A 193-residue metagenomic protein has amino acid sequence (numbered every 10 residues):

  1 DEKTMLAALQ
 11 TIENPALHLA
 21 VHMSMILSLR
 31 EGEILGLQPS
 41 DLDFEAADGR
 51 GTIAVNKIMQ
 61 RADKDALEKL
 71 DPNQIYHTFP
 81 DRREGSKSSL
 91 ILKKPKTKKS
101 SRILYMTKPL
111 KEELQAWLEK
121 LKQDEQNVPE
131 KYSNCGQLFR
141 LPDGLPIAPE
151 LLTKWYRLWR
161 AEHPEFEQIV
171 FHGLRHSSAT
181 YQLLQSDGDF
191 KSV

Functional and structural regions predicted by a protein language model:
D1-E31, L35-L37, A47-R50, K99: Basic, Lys/Arg- and aromatic-enriched nucleic-acid-binding interface segment
T4, L37-K122: Conserved tyrosine-mediated DNA breakage-rejoining catalytic core shared by Y-recombinases
A8, V55, L138-F139, Y156 (+1 more regions): Bulky hydrophobic/aromatic "packing anchor" residues in well-ordered structure
Q10-I12, I91-S101, R140-A148, E165-G173 (+1 more regions): Short, contiguous acidic/charged loop-to-helix segments that flank catalytic cores in large enzymes
L17, G49, S100, S133-C135 (+2 more regions): Exposed loop/turn and edge beta-strand positions of beta-sandwich/beta-sheet ligand-binding modules
H22, I26, G32-E33, L151-L158 (+2 more regions): C-terminal catalytic core of tyrosine-transesterase DNA break-rejoin enzymes
D41-G49, E167, D187-S192: Short, polar N-cap/turn motifs at the start of nucleic acid-interacting alpha helices
L121-N134, F166-E167: Short helix/loop segment immediately N-terminal to the Walker
